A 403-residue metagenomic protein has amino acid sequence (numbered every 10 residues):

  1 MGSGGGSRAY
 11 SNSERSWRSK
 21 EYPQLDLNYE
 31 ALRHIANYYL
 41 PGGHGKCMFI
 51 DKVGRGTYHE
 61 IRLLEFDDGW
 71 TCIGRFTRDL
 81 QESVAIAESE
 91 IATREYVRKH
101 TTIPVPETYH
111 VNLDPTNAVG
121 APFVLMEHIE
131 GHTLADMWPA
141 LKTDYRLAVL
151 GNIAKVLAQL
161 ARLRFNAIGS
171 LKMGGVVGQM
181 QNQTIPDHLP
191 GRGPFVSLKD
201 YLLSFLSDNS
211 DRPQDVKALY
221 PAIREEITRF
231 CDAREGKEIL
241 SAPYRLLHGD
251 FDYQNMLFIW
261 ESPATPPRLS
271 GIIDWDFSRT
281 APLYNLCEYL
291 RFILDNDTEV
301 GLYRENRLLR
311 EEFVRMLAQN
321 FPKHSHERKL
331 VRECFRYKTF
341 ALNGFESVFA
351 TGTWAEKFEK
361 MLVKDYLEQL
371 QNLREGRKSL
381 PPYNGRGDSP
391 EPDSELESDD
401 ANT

Functional and structural regions predicted by a protein language model:
M1-I50: Juxta-kinase regulatory segment immediately upstream of eukaryotic protein kinase catalytic domains
E21, G178-D215, R304-T403: Helical subdomain adjoining the active site within ATP-dependent kinase catalytic cores
Y22, M48-E226, A233-L246, T265-R268: ATP-binding pocket architecture of kinase catalytic cores
G45-M48, E107, F277, S394 (+1 more regions): Fungi-biased regulatory scaffold/adaptor regions
C72, Q81-S83, P115-G120, T133-D136 (+6 more regions): Short catalytic/ligand-binding loop motif for oxyanion handling, primarily in non-cytosolic enzymes, centered on
G74, G249, I273: Active-site flanking residues adjacent to catalytic metal/cofactor-binding acidic residues
L246, I259-F321, S394: Active-site Asp-x-Gly
L246-G249, Y253: Catalytic-loop of the protein kinase fold
